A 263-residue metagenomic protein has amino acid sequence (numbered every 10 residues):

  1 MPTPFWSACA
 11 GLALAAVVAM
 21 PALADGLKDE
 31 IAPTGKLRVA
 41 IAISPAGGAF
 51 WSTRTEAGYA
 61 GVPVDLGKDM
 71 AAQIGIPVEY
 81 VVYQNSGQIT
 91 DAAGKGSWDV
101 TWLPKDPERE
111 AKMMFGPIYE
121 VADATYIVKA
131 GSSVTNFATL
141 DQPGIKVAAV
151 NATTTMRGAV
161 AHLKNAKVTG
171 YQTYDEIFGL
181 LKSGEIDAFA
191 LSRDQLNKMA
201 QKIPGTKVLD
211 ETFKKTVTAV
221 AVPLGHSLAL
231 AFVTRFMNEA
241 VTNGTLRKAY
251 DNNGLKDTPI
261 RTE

Functional and structural regions predicted by a protein language model:
D25-G26, T154-Y171, V208-L209, N238-E263: Ligand-binding clefts/hinges and TM-proximal coupling segments of bilobed small-molecule sensing domains
D25-P104, N243, N253: Extracytoplasmic small-molecule ligand-binding "clamshell" domains of the periplasmic binding protein/Venus flytrap
G35-I43, Y59-A60, A138-A152, K167: Short loop->beta-strand "edge-of-pocket" segments that line small-molecule binding or catalytic clefts across diverse
I43, V121-G131, R193, N197-N238 (+1 more regions): Periplasmic-binding protein-like
G61-Q73, A138, A152-T153, N197 (+1 more regions): Extended ligand-binding regions for polar small-molecule ligands
K68, A72, P77-D141, K207: Acidic, polar ligand-binding/catalytic clefts
Y80-D91, T135, T169-S183, T216: Short helix-initiation/N-cap motifs at beta->coil->alpha
G87, P104-K112, G158, K182-K214: A ligand-binding cleft/hinge motif common to bilobed small-molecule-binding domains
